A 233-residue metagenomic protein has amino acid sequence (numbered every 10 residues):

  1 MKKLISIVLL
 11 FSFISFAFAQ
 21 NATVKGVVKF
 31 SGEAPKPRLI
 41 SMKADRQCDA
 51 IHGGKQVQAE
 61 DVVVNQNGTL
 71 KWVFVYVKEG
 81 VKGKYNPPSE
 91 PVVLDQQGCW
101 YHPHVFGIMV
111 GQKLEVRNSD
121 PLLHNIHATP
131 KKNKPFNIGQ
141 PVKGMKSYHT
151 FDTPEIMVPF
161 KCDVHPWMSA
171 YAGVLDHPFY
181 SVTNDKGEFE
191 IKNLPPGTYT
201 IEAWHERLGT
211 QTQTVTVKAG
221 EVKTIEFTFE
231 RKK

Functional and structural regions predicted by a protein language model:
L4-I14: Sec-dependent N-terminal signal peptides
F16-F18: N-terminal, intrinsically disordered, basic low-complexity segments enriched in Arg/Pro/Ser/Thr
Q20-K233: Extracytoplasmic copper-binding redox domains, predominantly the cupredoxin/blue-copper superfamily
